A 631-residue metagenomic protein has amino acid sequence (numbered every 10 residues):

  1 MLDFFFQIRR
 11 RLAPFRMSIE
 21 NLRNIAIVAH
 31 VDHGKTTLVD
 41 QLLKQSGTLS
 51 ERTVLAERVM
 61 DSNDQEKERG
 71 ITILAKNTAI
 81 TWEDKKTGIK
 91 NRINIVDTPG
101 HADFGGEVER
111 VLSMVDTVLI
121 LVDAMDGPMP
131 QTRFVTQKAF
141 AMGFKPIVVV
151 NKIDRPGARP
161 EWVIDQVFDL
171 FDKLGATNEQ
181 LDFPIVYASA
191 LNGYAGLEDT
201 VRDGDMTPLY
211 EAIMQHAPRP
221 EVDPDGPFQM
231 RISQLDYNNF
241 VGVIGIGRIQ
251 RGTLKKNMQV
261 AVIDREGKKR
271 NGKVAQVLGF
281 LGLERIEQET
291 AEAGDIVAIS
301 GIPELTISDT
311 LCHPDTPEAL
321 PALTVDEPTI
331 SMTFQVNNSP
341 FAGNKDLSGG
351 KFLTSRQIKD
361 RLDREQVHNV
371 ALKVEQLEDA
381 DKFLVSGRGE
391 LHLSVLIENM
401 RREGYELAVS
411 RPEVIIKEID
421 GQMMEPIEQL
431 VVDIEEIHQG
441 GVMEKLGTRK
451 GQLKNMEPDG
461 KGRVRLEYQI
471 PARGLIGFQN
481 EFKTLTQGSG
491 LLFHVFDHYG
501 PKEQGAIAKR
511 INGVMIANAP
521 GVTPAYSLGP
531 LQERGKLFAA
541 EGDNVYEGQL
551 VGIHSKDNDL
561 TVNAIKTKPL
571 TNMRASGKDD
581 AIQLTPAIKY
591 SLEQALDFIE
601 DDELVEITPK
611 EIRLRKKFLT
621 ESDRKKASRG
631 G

Functional and structural regions predicted by a protein language model:
F4, R9-V122, D126, Q166 (+1 more regions): P-loop NTPase switch module centered on the Walker A-proximal segment
D32, L38, G70, I95-D97 (+18 more regions): Residue-level signature of catalytic and energy-coupling elements of molecular machines, predominantly ATP/GTP-dependent
Q41-L42, A79, E107-R110, M114 (+5 more regions): Alpha-helical scaffold elements adjacent to nucleotide-binding pockets in ATP/GTP-utilizing enzyme cores
T98-F104, L112-R133, F140-E161: Conserved Switch II/interswitch segment of TRAFAC-class P-loop GTPases
P156-M214: Canonical P-loop GTPase G-domain recognition
D182-P184, E211-Q215, G245-L281, R285-G631: Accessory interaction regions appended to the cores of large information-processing enzymes
M230, Y237-G242: A contiguous, basic/glycine-rich beta-loop/short-helix subdomain that forms a polymer-engagement track
